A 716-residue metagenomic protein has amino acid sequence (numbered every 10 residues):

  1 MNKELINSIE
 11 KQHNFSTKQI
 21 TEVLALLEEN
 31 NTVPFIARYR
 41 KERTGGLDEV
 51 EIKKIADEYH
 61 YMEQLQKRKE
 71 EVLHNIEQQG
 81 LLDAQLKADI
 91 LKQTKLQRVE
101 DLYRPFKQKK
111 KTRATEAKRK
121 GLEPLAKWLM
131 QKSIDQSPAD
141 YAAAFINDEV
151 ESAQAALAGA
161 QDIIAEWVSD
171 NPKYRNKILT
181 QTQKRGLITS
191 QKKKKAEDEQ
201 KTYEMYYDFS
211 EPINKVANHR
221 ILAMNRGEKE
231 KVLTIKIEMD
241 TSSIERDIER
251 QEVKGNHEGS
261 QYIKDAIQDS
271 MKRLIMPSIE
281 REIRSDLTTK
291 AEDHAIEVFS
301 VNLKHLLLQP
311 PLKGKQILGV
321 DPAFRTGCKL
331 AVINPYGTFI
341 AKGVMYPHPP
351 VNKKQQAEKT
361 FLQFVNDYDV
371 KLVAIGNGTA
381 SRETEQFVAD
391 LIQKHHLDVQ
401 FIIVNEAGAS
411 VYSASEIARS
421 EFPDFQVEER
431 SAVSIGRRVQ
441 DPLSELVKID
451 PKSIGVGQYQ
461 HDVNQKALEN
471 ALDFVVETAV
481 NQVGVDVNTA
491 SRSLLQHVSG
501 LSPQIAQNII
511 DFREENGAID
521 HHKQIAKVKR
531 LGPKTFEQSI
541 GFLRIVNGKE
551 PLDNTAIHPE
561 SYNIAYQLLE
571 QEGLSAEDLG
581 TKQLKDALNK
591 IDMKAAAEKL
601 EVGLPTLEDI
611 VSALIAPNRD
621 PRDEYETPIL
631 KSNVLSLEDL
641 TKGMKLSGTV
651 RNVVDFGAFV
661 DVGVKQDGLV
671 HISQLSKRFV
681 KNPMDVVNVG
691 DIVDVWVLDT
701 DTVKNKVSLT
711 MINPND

Functional and structural regions predicted by a protein language model:
S16-T17, E29-N30, L96-Q97, L122 (+18 more regions): Short flexible coil/turn linkers enriched for glycine and charged/polar residues that connect secondary-structure
A25-E28, P105, E116-R119, A223-G227 (+16 more regions): Replace "in large, NTP-powered and nucleic-acid-processing enzymes" with "in large, NTP-powered factors and other
T32-V33, T44, D48-T115, K120-N147 (+6 more regions): Accessory alpha-helical DNA-binding modules that contact the DNA backbone or grooves
E51-K54, Y61, L65, E70-N75 (+4 more regions): Duplex nucleic acid-engaging cores and interfaces of nucleic-acid transaction enzymes
Y141-N147, E151-A153, F209-S210, E238 (+5 more regions): Low-complexity, acidic/Ser/Thr- and charged residue-rich accessory regions of DNA metabolism proteins
T180-L187, V320-F324, T379-A380, V404-V411 (+5 more regions): A glycine-rich phosphate-binding loop feature that marks nucleotide/adenosyl-phosphate handling sites
E282-S300, S453-G484, E598-D639: Long, charged amphipathic helices and adjacent flexible linkers at domain junctions
I402, G408, S413-V483, N488: Long, charge-rich intrinsically disordered scaffolds of nucleic-acid metabolism proteins
